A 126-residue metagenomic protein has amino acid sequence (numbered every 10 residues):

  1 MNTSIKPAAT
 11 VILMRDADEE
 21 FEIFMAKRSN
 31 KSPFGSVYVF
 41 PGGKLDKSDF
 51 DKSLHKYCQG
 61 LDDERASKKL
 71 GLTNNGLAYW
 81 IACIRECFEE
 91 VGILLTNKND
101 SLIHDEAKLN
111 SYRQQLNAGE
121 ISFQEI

Functional and structural regions predicted by a protein language model:
M1-I126: N-terminal leader/linker segments that precede catalytic domains of diphosphate-processing enzymes
